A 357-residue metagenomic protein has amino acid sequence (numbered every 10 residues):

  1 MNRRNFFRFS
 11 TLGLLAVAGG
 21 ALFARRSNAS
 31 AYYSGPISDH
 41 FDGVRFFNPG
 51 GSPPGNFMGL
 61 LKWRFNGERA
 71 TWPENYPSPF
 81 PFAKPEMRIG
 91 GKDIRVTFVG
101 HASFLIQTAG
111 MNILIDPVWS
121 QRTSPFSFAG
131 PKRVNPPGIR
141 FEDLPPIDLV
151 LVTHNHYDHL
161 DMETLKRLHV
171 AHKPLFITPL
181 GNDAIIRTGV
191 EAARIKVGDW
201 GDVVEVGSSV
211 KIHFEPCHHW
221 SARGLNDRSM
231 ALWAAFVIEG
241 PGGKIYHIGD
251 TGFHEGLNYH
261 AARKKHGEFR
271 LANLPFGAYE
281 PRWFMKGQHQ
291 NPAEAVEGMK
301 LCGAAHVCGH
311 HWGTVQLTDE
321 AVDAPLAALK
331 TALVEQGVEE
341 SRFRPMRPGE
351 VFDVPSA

Functional and structural regions predicted by a protein language model:
N2-N5, F9, Y32-G43, F47 (+5 more regions): Cap/insert and terminal regions of metallo-dependent hydrolase folds
N5-D143, I238-H247, R270-F276, T331: Metallo-beta-lactamase
A70-G91, P179-G243, A328-E350, P355: Metallo-beta-lactamase
S103-Q107, E205-F269, F284-K286, Q290-E294: Catalytic core of the metallo-beta-lactamase
I106, D116, H154, I212 (+4 more regions): Divalent metal-coordination and catalytic microenvironments
W119-P136, W220-D227, E280-H289: Acidic/histidine-rich helix-loop elements that form or flank divalent-metal/phosphate-binding sites at the catalytic
F128-I177, K265-N273: Active-site metal-binding motif and surrounding structural segment of the metallo-beta-lactamase
E163-L168, G189, G256-A261: A short acidic, amphipathic alpha-helical/loop segment
